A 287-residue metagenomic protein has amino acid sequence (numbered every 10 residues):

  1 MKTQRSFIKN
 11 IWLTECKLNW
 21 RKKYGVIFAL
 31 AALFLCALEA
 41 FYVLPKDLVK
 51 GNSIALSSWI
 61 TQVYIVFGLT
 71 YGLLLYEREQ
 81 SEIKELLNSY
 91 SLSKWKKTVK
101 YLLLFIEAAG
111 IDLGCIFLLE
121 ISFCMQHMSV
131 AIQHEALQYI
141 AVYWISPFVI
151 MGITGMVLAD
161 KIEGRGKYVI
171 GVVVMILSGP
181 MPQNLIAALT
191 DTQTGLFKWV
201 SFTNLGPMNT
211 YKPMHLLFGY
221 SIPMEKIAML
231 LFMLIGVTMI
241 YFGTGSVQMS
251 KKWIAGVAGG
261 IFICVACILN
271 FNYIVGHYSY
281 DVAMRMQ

Functional and structural regions predicted by a protein language model:
M1-V26, M249-K251: Aromatic- and glycine-rich beta-strand/loop motifs that create alpha-glucan
Y24, L75-E79, K94-C124: Selective transmembrane-helix segments that form parts of the transport pathway or gating/packing helices in multipass
A32-K46, N270: Alpha-helical transmembrane segments of multi-pass membrane proteins
A55-E82: Long, hydrophobic alpha-helical segments
L86-W95: Short helix-to-coil transition segments within interhelical loops that connect adjacent transmembrane helices
L118-I140: Membrane-interfacial helix-loop-helix connectors in multipass membrane proteins
A136-G164: Hydrophobic alpha-helical transmembrane segments of polytopic membrane proteins
Y168-G256, N270-M286: Terminal transmembrane helical anchor/hairpin motif
